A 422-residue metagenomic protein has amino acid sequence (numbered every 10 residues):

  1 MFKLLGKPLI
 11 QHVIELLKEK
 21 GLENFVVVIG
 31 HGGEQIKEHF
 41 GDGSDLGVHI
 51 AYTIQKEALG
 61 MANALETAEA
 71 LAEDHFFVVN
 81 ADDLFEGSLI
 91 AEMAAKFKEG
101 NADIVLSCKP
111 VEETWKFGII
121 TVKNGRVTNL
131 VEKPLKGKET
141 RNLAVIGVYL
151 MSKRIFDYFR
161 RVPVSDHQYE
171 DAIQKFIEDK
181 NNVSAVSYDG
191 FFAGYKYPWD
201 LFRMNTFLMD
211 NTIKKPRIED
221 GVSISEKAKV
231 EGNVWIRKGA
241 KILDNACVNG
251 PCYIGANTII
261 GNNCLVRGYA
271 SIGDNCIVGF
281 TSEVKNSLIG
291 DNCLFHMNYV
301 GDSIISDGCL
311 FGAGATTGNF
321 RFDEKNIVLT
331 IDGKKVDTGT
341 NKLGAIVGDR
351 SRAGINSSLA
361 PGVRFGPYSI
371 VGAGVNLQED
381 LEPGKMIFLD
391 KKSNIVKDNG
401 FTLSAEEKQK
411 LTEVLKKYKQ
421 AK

Functional and structural regions predicted by a protein language model:
F2, P216-R217, V222, A228 (+19 more regions): Solenoid scaffold repeats with emphasis on beta-solenoid/beta-helix
F2-K3, K7-V79, E86, I90: Conserved N-terminal catalytic core of the sugar/cofactor nucleotidyltransferase
F77, A94, K98, R126-D210: Catalytic-core segments of class I nucleotidyltransferases/pyrophosphorylases that form NMP-activated intermediates
V79, F85-G87, M151, F311 (+1 more regions): Hydrophobic/aromatic residue at the end of a short beta strand that borders the catalytic acidic motif
D82-D83, A228: Active-site metal-binding loops of divalent metal-dependent hydrolases
S88-W115: Conserved donor-nucleotide/metal-binding helix-loop-beta segment in metal-dependent transferases, i.e., the alpha-helix
P163-D166, I177-N262: Extended, small-residue-rich solenoid/repeat segments and analogous flexible loops that form exposed scaffolds
G279-K422: Glycine-rich hexapeptide-repeat left-handed beta-helix
